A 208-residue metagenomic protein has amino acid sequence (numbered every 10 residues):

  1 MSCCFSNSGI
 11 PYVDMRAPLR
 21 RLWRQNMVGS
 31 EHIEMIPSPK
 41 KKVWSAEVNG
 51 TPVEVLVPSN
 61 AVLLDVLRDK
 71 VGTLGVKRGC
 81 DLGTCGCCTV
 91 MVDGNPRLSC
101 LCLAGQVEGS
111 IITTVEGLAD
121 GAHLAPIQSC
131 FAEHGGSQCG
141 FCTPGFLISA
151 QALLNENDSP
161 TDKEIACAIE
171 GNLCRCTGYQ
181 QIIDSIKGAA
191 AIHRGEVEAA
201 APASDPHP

Functional and structural regions predicted by a protein language model:
S2-F5, P11-P208: Signature of N-terminal electron-transfer/Fe-S-associated modules in redox systems
